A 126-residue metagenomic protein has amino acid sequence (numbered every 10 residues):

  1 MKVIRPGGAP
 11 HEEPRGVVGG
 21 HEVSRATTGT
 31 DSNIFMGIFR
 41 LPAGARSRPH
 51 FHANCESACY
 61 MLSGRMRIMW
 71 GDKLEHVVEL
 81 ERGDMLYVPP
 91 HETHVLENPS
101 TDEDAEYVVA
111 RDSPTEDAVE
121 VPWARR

Functional and structural regions predicted by a protein language model:
M1-I34, R48, E120-R126: A short, N-terminal "cap"/entry segment at the start of jelly-roll beta-barrel domains of the cupin/DSBH fold
V23-S24, G37-A53: Conserved short histidine dyad/triad with adjacent acidic residue
T28-S32, L41-R46, S63-R67, L74 (+1 more regions): Short, charged/polar surface micro-motifs in flexible loops or helix N-caps
M36-R40, A58, V77, M85-Y87 (+1 more regions): Conserved hydrophobic/aromatic beta-strand scaffold that supports enzyme active sites
I38, F51, W70-D72, P90 (+2 more regions): Residue-level recognition of conserved beta-strand positions in structured domain cores
R46-R48, R67, E75-H76, L86 (+1 more regions): Histidine-centered metal-chelating micro-motifs
C55-R82: A short beta-strand-loop-beta hairpin characteristic of the jelly-roll/cupin
E81-R82, P90-D117: Ligand-binding loop in jelly-roll beta-barrel domains
